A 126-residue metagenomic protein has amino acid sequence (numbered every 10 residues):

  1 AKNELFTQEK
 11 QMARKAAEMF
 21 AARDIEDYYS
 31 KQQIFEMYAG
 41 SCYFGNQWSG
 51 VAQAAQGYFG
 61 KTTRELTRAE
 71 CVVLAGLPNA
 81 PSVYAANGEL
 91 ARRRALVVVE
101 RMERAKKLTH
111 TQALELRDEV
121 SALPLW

Functional and structural regions predicted by a protein language model:
A1-W126: Non-catalytic, structured segments within soluble enzyme domains
